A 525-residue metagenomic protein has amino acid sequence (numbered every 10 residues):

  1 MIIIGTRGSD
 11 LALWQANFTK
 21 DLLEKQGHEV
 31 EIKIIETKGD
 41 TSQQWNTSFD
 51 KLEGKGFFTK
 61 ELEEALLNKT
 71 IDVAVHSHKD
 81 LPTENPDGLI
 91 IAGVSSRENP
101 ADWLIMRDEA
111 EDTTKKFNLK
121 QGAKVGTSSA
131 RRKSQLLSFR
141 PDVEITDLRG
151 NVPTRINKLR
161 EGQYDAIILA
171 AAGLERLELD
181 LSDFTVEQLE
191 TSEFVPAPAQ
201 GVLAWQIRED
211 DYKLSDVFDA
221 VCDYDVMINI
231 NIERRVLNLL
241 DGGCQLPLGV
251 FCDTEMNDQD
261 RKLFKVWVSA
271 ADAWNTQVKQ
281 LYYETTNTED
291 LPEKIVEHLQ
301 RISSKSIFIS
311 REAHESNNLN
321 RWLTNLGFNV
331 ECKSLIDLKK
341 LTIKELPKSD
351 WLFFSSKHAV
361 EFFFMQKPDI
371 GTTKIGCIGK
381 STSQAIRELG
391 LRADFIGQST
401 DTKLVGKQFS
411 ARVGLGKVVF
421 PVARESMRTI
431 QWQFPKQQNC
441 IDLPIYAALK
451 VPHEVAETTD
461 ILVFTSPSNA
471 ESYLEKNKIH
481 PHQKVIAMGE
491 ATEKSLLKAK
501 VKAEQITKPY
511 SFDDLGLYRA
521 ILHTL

Functional and structural regions predicted by a protein language model:
M1-K51, H78, Q135-S306: Small-molecule-sensing regulatory modules
I2-A16, K116-S128, V226, I375 (+1 more regions): Short loop->beta-strand "edge-of-pocket" segments that line small-molecule binding or catalytic clefts across diverse
I3-G5, K33, A74, A92 (+3 more regions): Short, well-ordered beta-strand segments
W45-V73, S349-F362: Short, structured active-site "lid" loops
F58, I71, H76, I168-A170 (+1 more regions): Short beta-strand and adjacent tight-turn residues that come in two discontinuous sequence segments and form the edges
L62, E297-L525: Signature of uroporphyrinogen-III synthase
I71-V75, D165-A166, W351, I461: Short, Asp-centered acidic motifs that coordinate Mg2+ and/or phosphate in catalytic or ligand-binding sites
H78-K79, N85-D142, T400-L404, F409-R412: A conserved helix-loop-strand patch within extracytoplasmic ligand-binding domains of the periplasmic binding
